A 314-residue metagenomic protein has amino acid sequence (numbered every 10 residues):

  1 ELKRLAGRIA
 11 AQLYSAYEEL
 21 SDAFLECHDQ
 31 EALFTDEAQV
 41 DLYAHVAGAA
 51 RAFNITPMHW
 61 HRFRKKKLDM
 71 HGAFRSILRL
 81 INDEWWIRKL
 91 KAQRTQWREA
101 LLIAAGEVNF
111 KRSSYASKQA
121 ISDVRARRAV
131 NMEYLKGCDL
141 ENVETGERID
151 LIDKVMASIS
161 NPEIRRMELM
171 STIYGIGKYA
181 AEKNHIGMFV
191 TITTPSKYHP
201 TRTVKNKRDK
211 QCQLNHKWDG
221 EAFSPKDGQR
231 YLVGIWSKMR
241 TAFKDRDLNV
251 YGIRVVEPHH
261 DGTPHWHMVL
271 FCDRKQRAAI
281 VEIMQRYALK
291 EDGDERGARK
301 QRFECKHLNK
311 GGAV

Functional and structural regions predicted by a protein language model:
E1-T263, F271-V314: Positively charged, glycine-rich low-complexity segments
M268: Cys/His-coordinated zinc-finger cores
